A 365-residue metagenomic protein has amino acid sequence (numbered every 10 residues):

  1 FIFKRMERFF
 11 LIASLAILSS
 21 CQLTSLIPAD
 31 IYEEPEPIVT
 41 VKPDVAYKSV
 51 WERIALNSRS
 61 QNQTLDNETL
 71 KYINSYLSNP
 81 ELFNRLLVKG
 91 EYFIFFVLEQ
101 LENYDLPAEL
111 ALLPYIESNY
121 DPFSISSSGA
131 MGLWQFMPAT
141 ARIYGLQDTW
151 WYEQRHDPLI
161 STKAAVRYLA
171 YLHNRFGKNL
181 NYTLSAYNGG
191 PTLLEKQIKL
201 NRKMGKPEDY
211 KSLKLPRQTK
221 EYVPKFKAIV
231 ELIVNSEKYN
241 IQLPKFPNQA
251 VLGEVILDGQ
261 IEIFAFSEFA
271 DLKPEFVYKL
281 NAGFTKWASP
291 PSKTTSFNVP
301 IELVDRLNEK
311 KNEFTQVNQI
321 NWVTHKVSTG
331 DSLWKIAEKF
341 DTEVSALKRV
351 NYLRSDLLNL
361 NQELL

Functional and structural regions predicted by a protein language model:
F9-L18: Sec-dependent N-terminal signal peptides
S19-D105, L110: An acidic, Gly/Ser/Thr/Pro-rich helix-cap/linker signature
I73-L87, V97-E99, D121-M131, Q147-L159 (+8 more regions): Second-shell loop/turn segments in exported
L106-F123, T183-N188, V277-N281, V350-N351 (+1 more regions): Short, functionally critical alpha-helical segments immediately adjacent to catalytic or ligand/cofactor-binding
N119-S127, R142-Y144, L172-R175, P191-M204 (+2 more regions): Secretory-pathway/luminal and periplasmic proteins that interact with or process carbohydrate-rich
S128-W150, T162-L169, L194-Q197: Substrate-binding/active-site groove segments that recognize and process beta-1,4-linked N-acetyl-hexosamine
P244-P274, V317-D341, R354, N359-E363: Primarily a LysM-type cell-wall glycan-binding module
L280-E313, E343-L365: Extracellular LysM carbohydrate-binding repeats and other cell-envelope/extracellular binding modules
